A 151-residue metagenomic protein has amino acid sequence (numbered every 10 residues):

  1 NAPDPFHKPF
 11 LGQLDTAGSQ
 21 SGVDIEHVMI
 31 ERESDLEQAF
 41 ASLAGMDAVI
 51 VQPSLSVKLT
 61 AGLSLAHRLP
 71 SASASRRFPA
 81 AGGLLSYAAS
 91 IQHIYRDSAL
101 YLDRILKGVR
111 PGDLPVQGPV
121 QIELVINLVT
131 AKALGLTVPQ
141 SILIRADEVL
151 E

Functional and structural regions predicted by a protein language model:
N1-E151: Short hydrophobic alpha-helices and adjacent helix-cap/hinge residues
